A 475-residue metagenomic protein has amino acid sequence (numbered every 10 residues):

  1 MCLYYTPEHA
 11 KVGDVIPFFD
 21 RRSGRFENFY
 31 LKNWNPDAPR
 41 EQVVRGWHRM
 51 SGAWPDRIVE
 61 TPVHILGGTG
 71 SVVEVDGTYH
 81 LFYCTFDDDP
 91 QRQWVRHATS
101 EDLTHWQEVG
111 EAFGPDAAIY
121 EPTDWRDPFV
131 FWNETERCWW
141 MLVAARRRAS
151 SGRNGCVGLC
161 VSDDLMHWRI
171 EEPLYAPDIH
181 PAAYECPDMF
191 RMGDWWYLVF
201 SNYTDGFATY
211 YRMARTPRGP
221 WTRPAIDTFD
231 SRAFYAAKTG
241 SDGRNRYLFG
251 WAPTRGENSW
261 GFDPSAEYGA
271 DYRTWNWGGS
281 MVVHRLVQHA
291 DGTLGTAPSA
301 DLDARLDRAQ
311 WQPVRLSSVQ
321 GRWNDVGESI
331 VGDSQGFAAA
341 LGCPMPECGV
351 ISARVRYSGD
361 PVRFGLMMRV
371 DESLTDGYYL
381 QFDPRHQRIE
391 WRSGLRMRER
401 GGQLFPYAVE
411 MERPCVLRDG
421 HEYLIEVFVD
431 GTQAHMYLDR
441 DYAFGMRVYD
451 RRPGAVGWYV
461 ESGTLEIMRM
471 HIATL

Functional and structural regions predicted by a protein language model:
M1-R21, S51-E74, T104-W132, A149-S151 (+5 more regions): Surface loop/turn signatures of beta-propeller and other carbohydrate-active proteins
L3, F229, G243-N245, D271-L475: Extracellular glycan-recognition regions
S23-N28, T78-L81, E136-M141, W195-L198 (+2 more regions): Entry beta-strands of beta-propeller and related beta-repeat scaffolds
L31, S201, Y211-W275, M281 (+1 more regions): Aromatic sugar-binding interfaces of carbohydrate-active proteins
D37-R45, D89-R96, S150-G158, G206-M213 (+2 more regions): Structural motif
W47-S51, A98-W106, C160-H167, R212-W221 (+1 more regions): Short loop/turn segments immediately following beta-strands, especially the blade-tip and inter-blade linker loops
L66-V109: Hydrophobic or amphipathic alpha-helical targeting/insertion segments
P181-P217: Loop/turn-rich, solvent-exposed surfaces of beta-rich toroidal or solenoidal domains
